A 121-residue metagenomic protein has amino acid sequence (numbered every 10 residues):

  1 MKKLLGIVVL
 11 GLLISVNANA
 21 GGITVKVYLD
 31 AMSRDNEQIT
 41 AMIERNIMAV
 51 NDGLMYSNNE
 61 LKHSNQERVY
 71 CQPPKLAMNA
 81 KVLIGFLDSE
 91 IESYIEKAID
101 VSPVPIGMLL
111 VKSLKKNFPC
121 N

Functional and structural regions predicted by a protein language model:
M1, A18-A20, N121: Short intrinsically disordered terminal tails
K2-L10: Sec-dependent signal peptide recognition, specifically the positively charged N-region followed immediately by
L13-N17: N-terminal signal peptide c-region/cleavage motif recognized by signal peptidases
G21-D88, S113: Short N-proximal segments of mature Sec-exported proteins
A80-N121: Surface-exposed, polar helix/loop patches in the mature regions of secreted/periplasmic/lumenal proteins that form
